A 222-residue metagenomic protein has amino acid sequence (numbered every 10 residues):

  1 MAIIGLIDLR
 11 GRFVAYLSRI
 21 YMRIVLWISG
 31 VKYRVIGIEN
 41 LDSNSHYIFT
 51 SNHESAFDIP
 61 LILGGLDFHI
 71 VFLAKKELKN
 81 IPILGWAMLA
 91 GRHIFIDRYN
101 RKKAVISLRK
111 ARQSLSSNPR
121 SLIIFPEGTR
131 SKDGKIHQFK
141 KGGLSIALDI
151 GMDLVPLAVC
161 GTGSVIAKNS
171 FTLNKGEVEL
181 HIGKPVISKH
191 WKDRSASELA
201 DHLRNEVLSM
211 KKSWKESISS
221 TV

Functional and structural regions predicted by a protein language model:
M1-R19, W27-S29, S43-R101: Catalytic core of membrane glycerolipid acyltransferases/transacylases, capturing the structured, soluble-facing
D8, Y33-V35, V165: Aromatic-capped interface at the extracytoplasmic side of an N-terminal signal-anchor transmembrane helix
R23, P60, L144-S145: Active-site phosphate/pyrophosphate- and oxyanion-stabilizing loops and adjacent acidic/basic residues in soluble
V25-L26, M88, L115, A147: A generic structural signal for well-ordered alpha-helical segments
S29-V35, E177: A short, amphipathic edge element
V35, F49, F72-L73, L180-I182: Generic preference for hydrophobic
G37-D42: Glycine-rich helix-loop-beta junction characteristic of Rossmann-like nucleotide cofactor-binding loops
V105-V222: Non-catalytic C-terminal accessory region of glycerolipid acyltransferases and related lyso-lipid remodeling enzymes
